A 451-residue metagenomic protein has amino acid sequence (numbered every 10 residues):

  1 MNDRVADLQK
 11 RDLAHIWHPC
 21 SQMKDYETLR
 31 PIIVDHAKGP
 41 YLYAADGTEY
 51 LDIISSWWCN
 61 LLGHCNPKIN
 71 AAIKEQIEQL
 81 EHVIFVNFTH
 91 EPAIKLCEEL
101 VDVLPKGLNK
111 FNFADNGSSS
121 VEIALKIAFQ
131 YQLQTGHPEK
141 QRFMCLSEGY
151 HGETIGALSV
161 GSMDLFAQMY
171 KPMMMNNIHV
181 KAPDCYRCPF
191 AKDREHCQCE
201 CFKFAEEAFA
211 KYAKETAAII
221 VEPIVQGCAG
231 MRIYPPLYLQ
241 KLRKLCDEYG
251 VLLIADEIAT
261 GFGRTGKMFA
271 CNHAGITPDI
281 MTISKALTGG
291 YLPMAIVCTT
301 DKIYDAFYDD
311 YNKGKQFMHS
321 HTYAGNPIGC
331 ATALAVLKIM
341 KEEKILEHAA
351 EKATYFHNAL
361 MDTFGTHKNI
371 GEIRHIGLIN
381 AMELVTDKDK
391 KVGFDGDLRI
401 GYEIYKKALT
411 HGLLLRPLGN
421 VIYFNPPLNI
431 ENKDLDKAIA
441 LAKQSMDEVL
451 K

Functional and structural regions predicted by a protein language model:
M1-K451: Conserved N-terminal phosphate-binding loop of PLP-dependent enzymes in the Aspartate aminotransferase
